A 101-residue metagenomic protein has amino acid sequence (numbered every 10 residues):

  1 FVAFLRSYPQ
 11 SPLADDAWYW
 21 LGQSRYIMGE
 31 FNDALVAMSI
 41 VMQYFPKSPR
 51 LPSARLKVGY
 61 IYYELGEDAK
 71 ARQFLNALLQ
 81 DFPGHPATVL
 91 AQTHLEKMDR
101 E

Functional and structural regions predicted by a protein language model:
F1-E101: Acidic, polar-rich low-complexity tracts and alpha-helical solenoid repeat scaffolds
